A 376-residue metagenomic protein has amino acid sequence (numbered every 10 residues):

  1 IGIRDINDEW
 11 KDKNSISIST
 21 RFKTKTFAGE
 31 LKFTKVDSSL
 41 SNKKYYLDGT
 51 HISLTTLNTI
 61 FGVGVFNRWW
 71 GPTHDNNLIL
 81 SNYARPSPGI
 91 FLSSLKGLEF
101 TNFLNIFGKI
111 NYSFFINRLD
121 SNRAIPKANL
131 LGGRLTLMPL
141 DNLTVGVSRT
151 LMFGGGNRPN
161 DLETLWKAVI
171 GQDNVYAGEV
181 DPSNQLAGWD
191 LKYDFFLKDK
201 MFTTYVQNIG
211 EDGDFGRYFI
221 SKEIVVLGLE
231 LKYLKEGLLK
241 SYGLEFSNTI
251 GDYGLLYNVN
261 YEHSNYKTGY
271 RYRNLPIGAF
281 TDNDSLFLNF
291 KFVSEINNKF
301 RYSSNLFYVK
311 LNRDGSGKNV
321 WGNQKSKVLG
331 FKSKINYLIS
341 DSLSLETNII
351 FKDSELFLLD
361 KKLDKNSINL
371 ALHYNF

Functional and structural regions predicted by a protein language model:
I1-P139, Y218, L238-N248, N260-N283 (+1 more regions): Outer-membrane beta-barrel channel domains
N14, I18, L345-I350: Ser/Thr/Asn(+Pro)-rich, low-complexity disordered segments
S19-K23, A28-E30, N289, V293 (+2 more regions): Face-selective signature of the C-terminal outer-membrane beta-barrel domain
K32-F33, N305-R313, I350: Short loop/turn segments at strand-loop or loop-helix junctions that form parts of catalytic or ligand-binding pockets
V36, R68, V309, K352-S354: Short coil/turn motifs at secondary-structure junctions
W69, G89-K267, N283-F290, E295 (+2 more regions): Signature for the C-terminal beta-barrel architecture of outer-membrane proteins
L135, Y337, L363-F376: Outer-membrane beta-barrel "beta-signal"
N305, G315-K318, G322-N336, D341-S344 (+2 more regions): C-terminal accessory/interaction regions of large nucleic acid-associated machines
